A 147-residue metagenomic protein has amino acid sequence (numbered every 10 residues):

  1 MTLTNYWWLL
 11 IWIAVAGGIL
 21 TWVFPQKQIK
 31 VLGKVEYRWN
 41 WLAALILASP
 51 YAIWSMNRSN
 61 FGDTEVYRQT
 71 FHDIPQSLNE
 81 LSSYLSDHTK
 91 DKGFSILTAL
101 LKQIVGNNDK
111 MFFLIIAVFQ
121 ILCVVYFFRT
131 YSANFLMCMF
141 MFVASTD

Functional and structural regions predicted by a protein language model:
M1-P50: Start-transfer (signal-anchor) and selected internal transmembrane alpha helices of multi-pass inner/ER membrane
R38-N40, A44-N79: Extracytoplasmic loop-helix module adjacent to an early transmembrane segment
Y51-S55, K102, V124-F127: Structural signal for membrane-spanning alpha-helices in multi-pass inner-membrane proteins, emphasizing helix cores
S59, G106-N107, T146-D147: Membrane-interface helix caps and helix-loop-helix hairpins in membrane proteins
E65-Q76, S83-G106: Short hydrophobic/aromatic helix or loop-helix immediately within or flanking a transmembrane segment in polytopic
K92, I104-F119: Loop-to-helix entry region of an early transmembrane alpha helix in multi-pass inner-membrane enzymes
I115-Y131: Transmembrane-helix motifs of polytopic, lipid-linked glycan transferases
F128-S145: Transmembrane-helix signature of polytopic, membrane-embedded enzymes that assemble or transfer cell-envelope glycans
